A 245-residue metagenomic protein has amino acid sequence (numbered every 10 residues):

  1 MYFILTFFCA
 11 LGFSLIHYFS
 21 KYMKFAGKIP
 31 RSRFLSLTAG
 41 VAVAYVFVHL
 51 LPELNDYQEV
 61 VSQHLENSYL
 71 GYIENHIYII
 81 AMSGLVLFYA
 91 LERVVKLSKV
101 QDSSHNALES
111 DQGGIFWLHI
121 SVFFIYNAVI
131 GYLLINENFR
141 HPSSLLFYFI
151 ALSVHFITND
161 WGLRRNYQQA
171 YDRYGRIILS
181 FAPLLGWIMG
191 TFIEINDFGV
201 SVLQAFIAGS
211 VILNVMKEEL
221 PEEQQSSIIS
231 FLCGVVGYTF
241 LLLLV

Functional and structural regions predicted by a protein language model:
M1-V245: Intrinsically disordered, metal-sensing/regulatory segments
